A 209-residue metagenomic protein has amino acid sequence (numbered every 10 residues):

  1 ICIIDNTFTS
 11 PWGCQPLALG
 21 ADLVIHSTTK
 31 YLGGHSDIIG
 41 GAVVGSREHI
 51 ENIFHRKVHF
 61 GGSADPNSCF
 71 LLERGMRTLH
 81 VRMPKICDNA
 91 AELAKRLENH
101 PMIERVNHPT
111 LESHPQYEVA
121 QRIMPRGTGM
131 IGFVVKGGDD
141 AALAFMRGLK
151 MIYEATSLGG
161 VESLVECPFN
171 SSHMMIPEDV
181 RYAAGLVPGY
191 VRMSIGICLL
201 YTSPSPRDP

Functional and structural regions predicted by a protein language model:
I1-M102, N107: Conserved PLP-enzyme active-site core in the AAT-like
I50, P115, P209: Flexible, glycine-rich phosphate/dinucleotide-binding loops and adjacent beta-alpha linkers at cofactor/substrate
I53, A141-F145, S203: Hydrophobic side chains in well-ordered alpha-helices
I86, M193, S205: Short pre-catalytic segments that frame enzyme active sites
M102-V191, I195: Conserved C-terminal alpha-helix-loop-beta "cap" of PLP-dependent enzymes that closes/shapes the active-site mouth
G196-L200: A short, acidic, flexible beta-alpha connecting loop/helix-capping segment that sits on the rim of active
Y201-P209: Single conserved hydrophobic/aromatic residue that forms the stacking wall/gate of nucleotide- or nucleobase-binding
